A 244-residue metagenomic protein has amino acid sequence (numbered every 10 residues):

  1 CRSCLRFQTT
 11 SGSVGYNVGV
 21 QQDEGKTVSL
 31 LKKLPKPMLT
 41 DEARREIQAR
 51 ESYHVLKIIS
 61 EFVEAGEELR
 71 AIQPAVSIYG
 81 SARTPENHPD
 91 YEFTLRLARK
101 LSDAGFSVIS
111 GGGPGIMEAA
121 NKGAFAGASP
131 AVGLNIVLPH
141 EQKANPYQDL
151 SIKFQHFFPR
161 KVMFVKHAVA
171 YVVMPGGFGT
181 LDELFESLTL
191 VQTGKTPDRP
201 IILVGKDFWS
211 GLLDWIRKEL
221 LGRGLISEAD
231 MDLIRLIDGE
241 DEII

Functional and structural regions predicted by a protein language model:
C1-C4: Cysteine-centered motifs
R6, S13-N17: Short, positively charged and aromatic/hydrophobic N-terminal segments
Q21-K36, D41-L134: Glycine-rich beta-alpha loop segments
G115-K122, W209-L220: Glycine-rich, charge-decorated loop segments at or immediately adjacent to ligand/cofactor-binding or catalytic sites
G115-V173: Acidic/glycine-enriched connector segments
P130-E141, M174, L188-W215, E228-A229: Short, acidic/small-residue loops that bind anionic groups at enzyme active sites
S151-F157, D232-I243: Short acidic-hydrophobic, aromatic-tinged amphipathic segments that line or gate anion-handling sites
Q155-V204: Active-site/ligand-binding-proximal alpha/beta "capping" segment
